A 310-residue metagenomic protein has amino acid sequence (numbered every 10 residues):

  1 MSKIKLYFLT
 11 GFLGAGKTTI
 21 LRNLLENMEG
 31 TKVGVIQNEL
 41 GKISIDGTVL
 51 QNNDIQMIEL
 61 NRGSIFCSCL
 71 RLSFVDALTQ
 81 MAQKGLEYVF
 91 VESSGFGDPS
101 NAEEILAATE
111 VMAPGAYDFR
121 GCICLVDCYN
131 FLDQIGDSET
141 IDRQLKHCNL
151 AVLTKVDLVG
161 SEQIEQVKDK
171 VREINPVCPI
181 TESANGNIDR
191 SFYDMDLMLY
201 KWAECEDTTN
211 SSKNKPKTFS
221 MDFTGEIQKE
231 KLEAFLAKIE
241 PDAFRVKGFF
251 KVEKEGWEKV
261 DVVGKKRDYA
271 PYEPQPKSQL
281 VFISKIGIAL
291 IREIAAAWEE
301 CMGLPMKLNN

Functional and structural regions predicted by a protein language model:
S2-K3, R143, L150, V156-S278 (+1 more regions): C-terminal accessory "lid"/substrate-recognition subdomains
S2-Q134: Nucleotide-state-sensitive switch-loop elements of NTP-binding domains
G34-V35, V89-F90, P114-V126, L145-V156 (+1 more regions): Conserved beta-strand/loop subsegment of P-loop NTPase cores
Q37, V126, V262-G264, S284: Flexible glycine-/small-residue-rich
E39, C122, I180, L232 (+1 more regions): A residue-level signal for conserved active-site and pocket-lining positions in enzyme catalytic cores
G95-F96, S138, D222-G225: Conserved phosphate/pyrophosphate-binding and hydrolysis machinery centered on Walker-type P-loop NTPases, extending
N101, G136-E139, E162-Q166: Generic recognition of short, well-ordered alpha-helical segments
L132-H147, A151: Flexible active-site lid/hinge loop adjacent to a nucleotide/diphosphate and Mg2+-phosphate binding pocket
